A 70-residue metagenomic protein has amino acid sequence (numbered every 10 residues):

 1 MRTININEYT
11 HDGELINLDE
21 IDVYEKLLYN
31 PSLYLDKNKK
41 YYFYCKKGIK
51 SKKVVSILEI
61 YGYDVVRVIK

Functional and structural regions predicted by a protein language model:
M1-K40, K53: Positively charged, proline/Ser/Thr-rich regional signature most characteristic of the Rhodanese/CDC25-like
P31-K70: Catalytic cysteine-centered active loop of the rhodanese-like fold, especially the PTP/DSP P-loop
